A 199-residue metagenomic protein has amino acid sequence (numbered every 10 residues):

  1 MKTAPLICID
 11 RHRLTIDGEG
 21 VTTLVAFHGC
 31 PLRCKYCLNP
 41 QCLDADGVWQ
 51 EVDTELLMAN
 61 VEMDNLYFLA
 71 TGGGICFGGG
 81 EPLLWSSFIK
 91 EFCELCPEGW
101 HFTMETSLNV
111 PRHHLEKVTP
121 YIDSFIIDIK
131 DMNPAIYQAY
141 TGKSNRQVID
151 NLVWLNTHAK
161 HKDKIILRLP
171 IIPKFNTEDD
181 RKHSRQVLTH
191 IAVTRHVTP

Functional and structural regions predicted by a protein language model:
M1-D46, M63-T71: N-terminal [4Fe-4S]-dependent radical SAM core
W49: Conserved H-D interstitial segment of serine endopeptidase catalytic domains
E62-L66, T71-G74, G78-G79, L83-P199: Conserved AdoMet/S-adenosylmethionine-binding subsite of the radical SAM
